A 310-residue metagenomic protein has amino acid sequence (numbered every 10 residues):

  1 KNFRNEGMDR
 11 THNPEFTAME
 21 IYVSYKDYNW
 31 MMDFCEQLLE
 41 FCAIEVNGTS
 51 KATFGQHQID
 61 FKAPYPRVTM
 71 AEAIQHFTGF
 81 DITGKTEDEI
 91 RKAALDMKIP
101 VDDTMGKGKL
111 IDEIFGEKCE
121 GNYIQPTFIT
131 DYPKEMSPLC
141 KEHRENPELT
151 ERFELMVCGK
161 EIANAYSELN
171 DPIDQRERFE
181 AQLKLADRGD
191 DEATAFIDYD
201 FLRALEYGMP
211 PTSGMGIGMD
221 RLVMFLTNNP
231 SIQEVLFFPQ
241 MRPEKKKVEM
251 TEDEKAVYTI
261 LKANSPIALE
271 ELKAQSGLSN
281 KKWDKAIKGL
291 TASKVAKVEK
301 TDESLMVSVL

Functional and structural regions predicted by a protein language model:
K1-W30, E40, K118: Class II aminoacyl-tRNA synthetase-like tRNA-binding/catalytic domains
F41-I162, F179-P211: Metal-assisted phosphate- and nucleotidyl-transfer catalytic regions
P172-K245: Active-site pocket scaffolds in enzymes
K247-E254, A268, V298-L310: Short, cationic-aromatic polyanion-contact patches
E254-L261: Hydrophobic residues on short alpha-helical segments
P266-S276: Short acidic, hydrophobic short linear motifs in intrinsically disordered regions
L278-A292: Short amphipathic alpha-helical interaction segments
